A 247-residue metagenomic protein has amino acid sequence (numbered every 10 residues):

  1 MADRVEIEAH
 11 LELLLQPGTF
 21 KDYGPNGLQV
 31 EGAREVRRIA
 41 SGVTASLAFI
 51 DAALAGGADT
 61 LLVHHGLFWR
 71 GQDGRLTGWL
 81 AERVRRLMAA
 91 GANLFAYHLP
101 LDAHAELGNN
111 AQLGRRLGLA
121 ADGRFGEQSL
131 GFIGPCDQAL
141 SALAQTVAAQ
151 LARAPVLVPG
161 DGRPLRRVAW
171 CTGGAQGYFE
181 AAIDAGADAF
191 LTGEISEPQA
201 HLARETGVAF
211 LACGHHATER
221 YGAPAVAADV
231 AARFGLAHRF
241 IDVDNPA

Functional and structural regions predicted by a protein language model:
M1-A247: Hydrophobic structural segments
